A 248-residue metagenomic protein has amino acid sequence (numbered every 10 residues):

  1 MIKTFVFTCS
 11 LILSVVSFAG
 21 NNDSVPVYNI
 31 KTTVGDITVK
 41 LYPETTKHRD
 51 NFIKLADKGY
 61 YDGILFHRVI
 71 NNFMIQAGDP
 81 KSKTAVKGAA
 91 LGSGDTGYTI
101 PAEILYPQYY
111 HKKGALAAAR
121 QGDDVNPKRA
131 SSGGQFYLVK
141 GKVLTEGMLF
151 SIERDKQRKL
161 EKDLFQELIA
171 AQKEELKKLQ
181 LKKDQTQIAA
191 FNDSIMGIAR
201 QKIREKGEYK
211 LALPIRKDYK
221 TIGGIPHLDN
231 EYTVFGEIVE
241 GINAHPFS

Functional and structural regions predicted by a protein language model:
M1-T4: Positively charged n-region of N-terminal signal peptides that target proteins for export
V6-S14: Bacterial N-terminal signal peptides
S17-S248: Cyclophilin-like peptidyl-prolyl cis-trans isomerases
